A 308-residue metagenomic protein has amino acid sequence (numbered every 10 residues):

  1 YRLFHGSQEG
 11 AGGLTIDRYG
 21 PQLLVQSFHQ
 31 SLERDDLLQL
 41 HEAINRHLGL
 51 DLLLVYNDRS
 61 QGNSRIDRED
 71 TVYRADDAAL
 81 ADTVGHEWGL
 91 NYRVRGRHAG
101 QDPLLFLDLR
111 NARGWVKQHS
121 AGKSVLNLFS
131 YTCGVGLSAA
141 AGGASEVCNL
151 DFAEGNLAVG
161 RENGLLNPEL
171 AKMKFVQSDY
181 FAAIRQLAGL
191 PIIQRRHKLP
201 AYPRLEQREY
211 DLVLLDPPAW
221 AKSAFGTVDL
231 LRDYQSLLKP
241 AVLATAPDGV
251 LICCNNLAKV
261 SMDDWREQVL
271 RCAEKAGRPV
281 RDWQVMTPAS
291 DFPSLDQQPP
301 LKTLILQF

Functional and structural regions predicted by a protein language model:
F4-D17, R34-F106, G114: Non-catalytic substrate-recognition/targeting regions of SAM-dependent transferases
L107-K123: Conserved alpha-helix/loop element of class I SAM-dependent methyltransferases that forms part of the SAM/SAH-binding
G122-Y131: Conserved class I S-adenosyl-L-methionine
T132-S145: Conserved SAM-binding loop of SAM-dependent methyltransferases across substrates and taxa, primarily the Class I
E146-D151: Conserved SAM-binding motif I beta-strand of class I
G155-E209, L214: S-adenosyl-L-methionine
N156, K198-A201, Y210-P240, A246: Mobile active-site "lid"/loop adjacent to the S-adenosyl-L-methionine
E209, S236, V250-F308: C-terminal catalytic and target-recognition region of SAM-dependent MTase-like enzymes, primarily methyltransferases
